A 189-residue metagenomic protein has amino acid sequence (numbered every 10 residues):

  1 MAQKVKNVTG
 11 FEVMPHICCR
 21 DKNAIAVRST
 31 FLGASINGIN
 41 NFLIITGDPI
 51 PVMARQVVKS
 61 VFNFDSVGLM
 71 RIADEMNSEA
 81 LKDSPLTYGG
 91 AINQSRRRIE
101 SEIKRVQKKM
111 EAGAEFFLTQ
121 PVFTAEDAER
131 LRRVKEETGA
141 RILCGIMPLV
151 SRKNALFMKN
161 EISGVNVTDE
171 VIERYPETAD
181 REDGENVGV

Functional and structural regions predicted by a protein language model:
M1-C19: Active-site cofactor/substrate anionic-group-binding motifs, chiefly glycine- and Lys/Arg-rich phosphate-binding loops
M1-K4, N23-T30, P49-N77, I99-S101 (+1 more regions): Active-site-adjacent beta->alpha loops and helix N-cap segments on the catalytic face of soluble alpha/beta enzymes
V13-I17, F42-I44, Y88-I92, M110 (+2 more regions): Hydrophobic faces of well-ordered beta-strands that scaffold small-molecule active sites in alpha/beta enzyme cores
V13-I25, L86-S101, R174-G188: Active-site mouth loops of central-metabolism enzymes
P15-I50: A generic, well-ordered mixed alpha/beta core segment in the N-terminal half of proteins
G47, S60-L81, N93-S95, E137-G188: Active-site pocket-lining/capping segments in soluble small-molecule metabolic enzymes
S84-Q107, E111-F116, Q120-F123: Internal active-site segments that recognize and position negatively charged phosphoryl groups and nucleotide moieties
